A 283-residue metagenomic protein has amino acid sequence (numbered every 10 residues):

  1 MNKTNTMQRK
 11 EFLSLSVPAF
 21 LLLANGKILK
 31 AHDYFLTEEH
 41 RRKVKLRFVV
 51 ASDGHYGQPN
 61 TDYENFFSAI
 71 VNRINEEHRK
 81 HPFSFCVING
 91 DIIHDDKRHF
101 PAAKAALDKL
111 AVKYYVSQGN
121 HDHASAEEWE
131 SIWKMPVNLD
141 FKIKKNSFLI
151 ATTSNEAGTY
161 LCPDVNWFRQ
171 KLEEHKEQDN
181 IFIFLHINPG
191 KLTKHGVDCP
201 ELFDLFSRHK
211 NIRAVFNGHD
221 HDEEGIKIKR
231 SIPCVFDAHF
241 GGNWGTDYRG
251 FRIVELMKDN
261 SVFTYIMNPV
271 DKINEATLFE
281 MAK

Functional and structural regions predicted by a protein language model:
N2-A24: N-terminal secretory signal peptides and thylakoid transit peptides that target proteins across membranes
N25-P101: N-terminal active-site segment of His-dependent metallophosphoesterases
E39-V49, D140-I150, K176-N180, K227-P233 (+1 more regions): Beta-strand-turn-beta hairpins that frame and shape the catalytic cleft of phosphate-ester-processing enzymes
R42, D62-E64, S68-A69, R73 (+1 more regions): Binuclear metal-dependent phosphoesterase catalytic core
V49-A69, H94, A124-M135, E156-C162 (+1 more regions): Acidic/histidine-rich helix-loop elements that form or flank divalent-metal/phosphate-binding sites at the catalytic
A51-S52, C86-D91, Y114-N120, A151 (+3 more regions): Active-site neighborhood of phospho(di)ester-bond hydrolases with catalytic His/Asp-centered motifs
R73-F85, G158-P233, V262, I273 (+1 more regions): His/acidic metal-ligating clusters that form di-metal
N89-D108, A124-K134, T193-G196, G225-R230: Metal-dependent catalytic neighborhoods of phosphoester/phosphodiester hydrolases
